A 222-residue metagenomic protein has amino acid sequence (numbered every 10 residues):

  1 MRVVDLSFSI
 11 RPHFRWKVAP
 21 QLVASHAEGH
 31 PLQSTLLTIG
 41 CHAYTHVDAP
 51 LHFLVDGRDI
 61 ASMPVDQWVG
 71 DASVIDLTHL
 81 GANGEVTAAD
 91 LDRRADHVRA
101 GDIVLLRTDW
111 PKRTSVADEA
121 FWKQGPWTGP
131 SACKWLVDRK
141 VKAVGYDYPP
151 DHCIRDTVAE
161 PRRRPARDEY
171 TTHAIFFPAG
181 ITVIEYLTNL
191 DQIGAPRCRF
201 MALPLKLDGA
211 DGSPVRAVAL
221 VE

Functional and structural regions predicted by a protein language model:
M1-E222: Active-/binding-site microenvironments in catalytic and ligand-binding cores
